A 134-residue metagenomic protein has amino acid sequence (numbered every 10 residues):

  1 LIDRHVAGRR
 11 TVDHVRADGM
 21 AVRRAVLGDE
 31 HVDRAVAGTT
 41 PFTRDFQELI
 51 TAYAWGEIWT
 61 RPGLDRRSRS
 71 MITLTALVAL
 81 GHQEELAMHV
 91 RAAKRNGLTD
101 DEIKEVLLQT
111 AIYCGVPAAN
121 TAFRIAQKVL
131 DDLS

Functional and structural regions predicted by a protein language model:
I2-R67, R95, N120-S134: Acidic, glycine/proline-rich low-complexity segments that act as flexible tails and inter-domain linkers
I50-A54, M71-V78, V106-A111, A122: Short alpha-helical scaffolding segments that buttress acidic/His motifs in well-ordered protein cores
M71-L74, V78-K104: Mid-chain, well-packed structural core segment of small domains
I112-Y113, L130: Short Asp/Glu-rich motifs
V116-P117: Substrate/cofactor-recognition hotspot
